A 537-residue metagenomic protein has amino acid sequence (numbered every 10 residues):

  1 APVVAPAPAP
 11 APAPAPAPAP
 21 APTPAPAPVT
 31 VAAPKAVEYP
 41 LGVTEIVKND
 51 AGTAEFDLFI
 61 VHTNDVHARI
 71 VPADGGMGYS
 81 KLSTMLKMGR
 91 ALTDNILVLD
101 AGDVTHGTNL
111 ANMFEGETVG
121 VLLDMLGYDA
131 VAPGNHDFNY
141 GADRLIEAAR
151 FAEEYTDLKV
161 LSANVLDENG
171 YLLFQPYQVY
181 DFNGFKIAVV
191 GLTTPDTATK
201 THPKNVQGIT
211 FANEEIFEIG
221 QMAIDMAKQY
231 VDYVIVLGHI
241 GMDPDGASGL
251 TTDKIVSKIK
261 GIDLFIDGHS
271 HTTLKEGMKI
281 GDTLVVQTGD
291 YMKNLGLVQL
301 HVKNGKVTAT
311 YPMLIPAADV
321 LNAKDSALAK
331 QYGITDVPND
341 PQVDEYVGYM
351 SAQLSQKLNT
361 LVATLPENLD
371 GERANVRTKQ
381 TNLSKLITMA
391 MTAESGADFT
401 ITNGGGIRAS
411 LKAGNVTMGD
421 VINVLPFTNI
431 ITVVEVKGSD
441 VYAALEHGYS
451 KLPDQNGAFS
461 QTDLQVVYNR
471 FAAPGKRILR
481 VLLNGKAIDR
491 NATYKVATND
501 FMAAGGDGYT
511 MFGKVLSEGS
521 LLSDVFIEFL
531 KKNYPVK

Functional and structural regions predicted by a protein language model:
A1-P2, T108: Gram-positive cell-envelope targeting signals
P2-L41: Ser/Thr/Gly/Pro-rich low-complexity, disordered linker/stalk segments of secreted and cell-surface proteins
P34-K324, T378, N382-A390, T400 (+3 more regions): Acidic, metal/ion-coordinating pockets
Y39-D57, A68-I70, S83, K87-A91 (+4 more regions): Catalytic centers of hydrolytic enzymes
